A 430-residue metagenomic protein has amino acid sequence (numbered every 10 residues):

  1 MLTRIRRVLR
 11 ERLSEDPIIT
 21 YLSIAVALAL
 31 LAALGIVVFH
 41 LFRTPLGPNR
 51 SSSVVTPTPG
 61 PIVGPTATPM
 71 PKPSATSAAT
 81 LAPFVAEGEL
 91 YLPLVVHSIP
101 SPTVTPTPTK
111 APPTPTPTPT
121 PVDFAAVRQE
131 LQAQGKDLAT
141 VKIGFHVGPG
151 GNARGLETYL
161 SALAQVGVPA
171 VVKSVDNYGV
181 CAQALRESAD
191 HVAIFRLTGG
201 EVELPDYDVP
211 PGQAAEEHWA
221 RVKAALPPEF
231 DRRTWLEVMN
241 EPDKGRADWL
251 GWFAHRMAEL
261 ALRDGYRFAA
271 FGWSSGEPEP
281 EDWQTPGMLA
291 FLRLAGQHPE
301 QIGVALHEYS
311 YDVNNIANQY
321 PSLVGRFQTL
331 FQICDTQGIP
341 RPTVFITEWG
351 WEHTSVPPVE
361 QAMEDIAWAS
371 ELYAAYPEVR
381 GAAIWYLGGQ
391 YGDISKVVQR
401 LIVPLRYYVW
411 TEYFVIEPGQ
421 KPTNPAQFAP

Functional and structural regions predicted by a protein language model:
M1-P17: N-terminal Lys/Arg-rich, disordered targeting/topogenic segments
T44-V122, A126-E130, G419-P430: Ser/Thr-rich, Proline-interspersed low-complexity disordered segments
T120-Y178: Boundary/entry segment of secreted carbohydrate-active catalytic domains
R128-L131, Y159-A162, V192-I194, V356-P357 (+2 more regions): Aromatic-rich peripheral "rim/lid" segments of glycoside hydrolase catalytic domains that contact and position glycan
L131-L138, T158-G167, G179-F195, K223-D231 (+4 more regions): Acidic (Asp/Glu)-rich catalytic clusters
T140-G144, P169-V171, D190-I194, R233-E237 (+4 more regions): Structural preference for beta-strand elements that scaffold enzyme active sites
N177, A182-T285, Y309, P358: Substrate-binding cleft of extracellular glycoside hydrolase catalytic domains
H191-V202, F271, T285-V324, P340-H353 (+1 more regions): Aromatic- and acid-rich polysaccharide-binding/catalytic face of secreted or lumenal carbohydrate-active enzymes
